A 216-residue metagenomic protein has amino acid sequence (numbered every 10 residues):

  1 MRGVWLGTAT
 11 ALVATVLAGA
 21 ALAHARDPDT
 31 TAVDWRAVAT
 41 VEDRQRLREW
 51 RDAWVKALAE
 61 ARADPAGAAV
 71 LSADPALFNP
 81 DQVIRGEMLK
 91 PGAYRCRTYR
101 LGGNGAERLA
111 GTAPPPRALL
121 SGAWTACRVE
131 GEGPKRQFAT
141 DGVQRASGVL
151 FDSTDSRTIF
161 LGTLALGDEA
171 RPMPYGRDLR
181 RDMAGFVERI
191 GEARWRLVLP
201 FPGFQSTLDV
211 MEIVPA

Functional and structural regions predicted by a protein language model:
M1-T10: Bacterial N-terminal signal peptides that target proteins for export
A18-A20: N-terminal signal peptide c-region/cleavage motif recognized by signal peptidases
L22-L89: Amphipathic/hydrophobic helical signal segments and adjacent flexible N-terminal regions that mediate secretion
S72-A76, Y175-V187, E192-A216: Edge beta-strand at a domain terminus
M88-T158: Mid-length scaffold segments of soluble, non-membrane domains
G105-A123, F160-F186: An anionic, turn-rich surface loop/hairpin at beta-sheet edges that serves as a generic interaction/coordination patch
T140-S147, T163-D168, L199-S206: Short, solvent-exposed aromatic-acidic interface loops
A146-S153, E169-P174, S206-E212: A short, polar/proline- and glycine-enriched secondary-structure boundary/capping micro-motif
